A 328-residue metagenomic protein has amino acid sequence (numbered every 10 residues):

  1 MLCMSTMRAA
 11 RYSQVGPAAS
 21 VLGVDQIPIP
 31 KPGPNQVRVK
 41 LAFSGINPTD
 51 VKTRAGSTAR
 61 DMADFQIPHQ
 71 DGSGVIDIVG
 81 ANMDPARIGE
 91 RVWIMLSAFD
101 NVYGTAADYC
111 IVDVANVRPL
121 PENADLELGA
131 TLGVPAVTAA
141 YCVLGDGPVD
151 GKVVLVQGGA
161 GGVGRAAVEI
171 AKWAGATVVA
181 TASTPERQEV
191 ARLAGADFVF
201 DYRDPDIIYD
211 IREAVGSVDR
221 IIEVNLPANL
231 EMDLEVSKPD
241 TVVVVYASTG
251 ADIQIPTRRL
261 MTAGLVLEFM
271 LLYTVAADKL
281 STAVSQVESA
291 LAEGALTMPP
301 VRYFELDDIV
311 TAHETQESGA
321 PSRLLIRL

Functional and structural regions predicted by a protein language model:
S5, D278-L328: C-terminal hydrophobic helical "lid"/dimerization subdomain of Rossmann-like NAD(P)H-dependent oxidoreductases
P28-I46, S57-A98: Glycine-rich beta-strand-centered segment in the early N-terminal region that forms part of a ligand/cofactor-binding
P85, M95-G158: NAD(P)H dinucleotide-binding glycine-rich loop of Rossmann-like/cofactor-binding domains, especially the beta1-alpha1
W93, D219-I222: N-terminal Rossmann-like NAD(P) cofactor-binding module of classical short-chain dehydrogenase/reductase
T105-A106, S183-V190, D252-T257: Short, glycine/polar-rich helix-capping loops at beta-to-alpha or helix-loop-helix junctions that flank or form
A130-D204: Mid-domain Rossmann-like dinucleotide-binding core that forms the NAD(H)/NADP(H) cofactor-binding site
D206-V215: Short amphipathic alpha-helix with an adjacent loop that forms part of the alpha/beta core around
A228-L296, L328: Glycine-rich phosphate-binding loop and adjacent beta-alpha segment of Rossmann(oid) nucleotide-cofactor-binding
